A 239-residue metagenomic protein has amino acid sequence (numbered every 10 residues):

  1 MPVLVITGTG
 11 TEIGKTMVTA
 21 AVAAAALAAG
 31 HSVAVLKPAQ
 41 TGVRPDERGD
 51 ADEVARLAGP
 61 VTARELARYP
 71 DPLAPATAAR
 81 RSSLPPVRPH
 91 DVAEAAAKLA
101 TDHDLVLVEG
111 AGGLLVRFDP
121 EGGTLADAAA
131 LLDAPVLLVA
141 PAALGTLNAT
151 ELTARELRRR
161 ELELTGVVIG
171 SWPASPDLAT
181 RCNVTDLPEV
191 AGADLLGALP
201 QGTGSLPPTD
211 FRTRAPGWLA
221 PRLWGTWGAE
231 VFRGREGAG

Functional and structural regions predicted by a protein language model:
V3, M17-P86, H90, E94-L99: N-terminal phosphate/diphosphate-binding loop that engages ATP/GTP or pyrophosphate donors across diverse enzyme folds
I6-T7: Hydrophobic anchor at the beta1->P-loop junction of P-loop NTPases
I13-G14: Conserved glycine(s) of the Walker
V35-K37, L137-A140, T165-S171: Short internal beta-strands
V92-E121: Switch II (G3) loop of P-loop NTPases
D119-A142: Inter-motif core of Ras-like GTPase G domains
D119-D127, E151-A154, A179-T185: Charged helix-capping and loop-helix junction motifs
R155-G239: C-terminal lobe/tail of nucleotide-utilizing enzymes
